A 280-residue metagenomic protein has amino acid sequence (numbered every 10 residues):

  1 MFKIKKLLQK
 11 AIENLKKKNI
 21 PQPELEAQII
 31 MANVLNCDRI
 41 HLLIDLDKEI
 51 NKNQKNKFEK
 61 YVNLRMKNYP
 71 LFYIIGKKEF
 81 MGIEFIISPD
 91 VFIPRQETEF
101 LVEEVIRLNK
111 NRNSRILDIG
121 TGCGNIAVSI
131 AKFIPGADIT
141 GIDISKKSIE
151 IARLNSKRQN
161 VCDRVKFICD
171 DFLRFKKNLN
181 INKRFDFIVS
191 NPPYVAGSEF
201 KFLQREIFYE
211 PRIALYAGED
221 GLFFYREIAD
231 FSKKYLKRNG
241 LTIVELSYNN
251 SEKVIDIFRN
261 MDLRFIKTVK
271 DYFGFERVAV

Functional and structural regions predicted by a protein language model:
M1-F58: A short N-terminal interaction module
I20, I134-G136, K157-C162, Y235 (+1 more regions): Short helix-capping segments at alpha-helix termini
N33-L108: Conserved AdoMet
F72, V195-S198, N249: Active-site beta-alpha loop architecture of Rossmann-like, nucleotide-cofactor-dependent enzymes
E84, D138, R164-K166, R264-K267: Conserved beta-strand segments of alpha/beta enzyme cores
Q96-E206: Conserved SAM/SAH cofactor-binding pocket of Class I
Y194-F224: Mobile active-site "lid"/loop adjacent to the S-adenosyl-L-methionine
E219-V280: Conserved Class I SAM-dependent methyltransferase catalytic core
